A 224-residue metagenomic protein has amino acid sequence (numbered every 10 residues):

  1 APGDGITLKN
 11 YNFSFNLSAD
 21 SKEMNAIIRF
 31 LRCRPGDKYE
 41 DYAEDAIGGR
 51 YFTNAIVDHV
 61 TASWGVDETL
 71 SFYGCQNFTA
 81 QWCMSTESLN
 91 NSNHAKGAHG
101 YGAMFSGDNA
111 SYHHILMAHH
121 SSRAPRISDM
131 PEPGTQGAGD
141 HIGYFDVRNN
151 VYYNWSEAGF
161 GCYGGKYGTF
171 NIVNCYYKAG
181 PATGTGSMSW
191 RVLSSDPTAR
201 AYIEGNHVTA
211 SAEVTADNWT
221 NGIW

Functional and structural regions predicted by a protein language model:
P2-H113: Right-handed parallel beta-helix
I56, T69-S71, A124-R126, G159-C162: Short catalytic-loop micro-motif centered on adjacent basic/acidic residues
S92-A95, Q136-H141: Short consensus segments that form the blades of beta-propeller domains, in both extracellular/periplasmic
A98-G100, S122, I142: Transmembrane beta-barrel architecture of outer membranes
N109-H114, H119-A124, D129-E132: Beta-propeller domains
R126, M130-P131, D140-W224: Extracellular beta-rich repeat passengers
